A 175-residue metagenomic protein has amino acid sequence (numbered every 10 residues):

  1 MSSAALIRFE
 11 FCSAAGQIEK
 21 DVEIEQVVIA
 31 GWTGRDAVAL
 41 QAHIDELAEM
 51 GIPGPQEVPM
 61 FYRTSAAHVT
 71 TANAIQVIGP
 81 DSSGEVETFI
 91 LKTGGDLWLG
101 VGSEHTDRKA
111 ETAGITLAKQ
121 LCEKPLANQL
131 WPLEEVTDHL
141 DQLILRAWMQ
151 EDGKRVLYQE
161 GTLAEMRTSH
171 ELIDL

Functional and structural regions predicted by a protein language model:
S2-D174: Catalytic-core "active-site belt" of small-molecule-metabolizing enzymes, emphasizing His/Asp/Glu-rich regions
